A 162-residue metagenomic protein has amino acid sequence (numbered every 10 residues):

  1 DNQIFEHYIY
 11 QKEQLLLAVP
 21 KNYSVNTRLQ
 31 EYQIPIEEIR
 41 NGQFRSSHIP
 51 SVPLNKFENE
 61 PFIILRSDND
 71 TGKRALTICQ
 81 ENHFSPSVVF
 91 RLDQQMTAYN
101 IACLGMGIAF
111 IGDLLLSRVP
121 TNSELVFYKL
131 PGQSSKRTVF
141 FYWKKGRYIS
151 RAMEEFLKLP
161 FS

Functional and structural regions predicted by a protein language model:
D1, Q43-S47, S123-E124: Short gly/ser/thr-rich secondary-structure transition/capping motifs
D1-I36, M106, V126-Y128: Short beta-strand-centered segments that line the small-molecule binding cleft or hinge of alpha/beta clamshell
Y8, N55, Y99-N100: Alpha-helical segments flanking ligand/cofactor-binding loops in enzyme cores
A18, I63-L65, Y142: Short hydrophobic segments within beta-strands
V25-N26, Y32-N82, I149-R151, L157: Secondary-structure junction motif
L54, D113-L115, L125-S162: A late-sequence structural motif
E58-E60, L104, S135-R137: Short, proline-enriched alpha-helix->beta-strand connector loops that line the catalytic pocket of alpha/beta-hydrolase
D68-V126: Hydrophobic hinge/microswitch elements
